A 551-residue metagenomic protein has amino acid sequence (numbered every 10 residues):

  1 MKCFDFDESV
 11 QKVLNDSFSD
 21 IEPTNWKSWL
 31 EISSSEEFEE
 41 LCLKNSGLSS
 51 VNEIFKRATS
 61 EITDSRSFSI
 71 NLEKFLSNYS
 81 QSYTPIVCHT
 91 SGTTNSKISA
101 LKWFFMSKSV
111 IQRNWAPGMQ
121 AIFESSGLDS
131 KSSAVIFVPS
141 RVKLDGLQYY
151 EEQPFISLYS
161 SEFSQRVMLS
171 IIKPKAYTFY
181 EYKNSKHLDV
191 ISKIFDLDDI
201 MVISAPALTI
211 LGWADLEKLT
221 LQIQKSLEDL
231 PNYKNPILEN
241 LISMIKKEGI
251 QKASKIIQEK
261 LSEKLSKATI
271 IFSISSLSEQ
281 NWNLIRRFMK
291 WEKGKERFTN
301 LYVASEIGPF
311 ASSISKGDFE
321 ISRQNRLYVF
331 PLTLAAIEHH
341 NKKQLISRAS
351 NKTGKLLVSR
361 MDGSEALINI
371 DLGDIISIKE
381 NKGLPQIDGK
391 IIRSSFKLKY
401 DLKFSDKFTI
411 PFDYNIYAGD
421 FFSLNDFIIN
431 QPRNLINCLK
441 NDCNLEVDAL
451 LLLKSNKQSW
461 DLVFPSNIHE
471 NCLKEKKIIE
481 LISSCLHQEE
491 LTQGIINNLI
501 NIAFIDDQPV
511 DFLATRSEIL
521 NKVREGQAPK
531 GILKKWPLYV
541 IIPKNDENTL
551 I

Functional and structural regions predicted by a protein language model:
K2-F18, S170-I551: Active-site glycine/GP-rich loop and adjacent strand/helix microenvironment that borders small-molecule binding pockets
I21-V87, I98-F105, N114-L128, K143-L144: Active-site diphosphate/adenylate-binding microenvironment
V87-T94, S276: Conserved helicase ATPase motor motifs in RecA-like P-loop NTPase domains
H89-G92, F137-R141, I203-L208, S466: Short loop/turn segments at strand-loop or loop-helix junctions that form parts of catalytic or ligand-binding pockets
A100-K102, S157-L158, E162-N184: Short beta-strand->loop structural element characteristic of the AMP-binding/adenylate-forming
L101-S109, N114-P117, Y149-E152, K218 (+3 more regions): "Short basic amphipathic alpha-helical interaction patches in structured regions
Q112-S132, S185-D198: Conserved ATP-dependent adenylate/AMP-binding module captured primarily in the ANL superfamily
G118-R166: Conserved AMP-binding loop of ANL adenylate-forming enzymes
